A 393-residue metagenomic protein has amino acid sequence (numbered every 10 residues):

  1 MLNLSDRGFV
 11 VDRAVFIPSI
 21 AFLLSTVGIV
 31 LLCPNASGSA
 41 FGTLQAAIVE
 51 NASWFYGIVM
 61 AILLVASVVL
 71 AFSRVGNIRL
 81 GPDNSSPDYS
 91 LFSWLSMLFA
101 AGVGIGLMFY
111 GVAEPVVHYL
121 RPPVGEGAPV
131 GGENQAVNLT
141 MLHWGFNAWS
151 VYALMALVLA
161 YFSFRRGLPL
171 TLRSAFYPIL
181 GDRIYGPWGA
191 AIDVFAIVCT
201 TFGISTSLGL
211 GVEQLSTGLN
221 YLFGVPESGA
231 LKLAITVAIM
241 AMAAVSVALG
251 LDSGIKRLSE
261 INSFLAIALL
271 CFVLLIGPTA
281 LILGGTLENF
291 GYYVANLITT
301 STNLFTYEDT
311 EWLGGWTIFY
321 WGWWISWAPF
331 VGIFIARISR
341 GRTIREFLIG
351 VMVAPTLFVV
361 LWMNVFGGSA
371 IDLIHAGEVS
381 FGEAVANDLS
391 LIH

Functional and structural regions predicted by a protein language model:
M1-G132, C271, L275: N-terminal alpha-helical transmembrane segments of multi-pass membrane transport and channel/translocase proteins
L2-G8, P34-I48, V68-D88, A136-H143 (+5 more regions): Membrane-water interface regions at transmembrane-helix termini and the short interhelical loops of multi-pass membrane
R7-V10, A14-I17, A21-L31, L64-S67 (+4 more regions): Helix-loop-helix module between adjacent transmembrane segments
A21, M97-G106, A196-S205, L233-A248 (+3 more regions): Selective recognition of specific alpha-helical transmembrane segments in multi-pass small-molecule
Y110-V124, V273-L297, T356-D388: Extracellular/periplasmic helix-exit of transmembrane alpha-helices
A190-V194, D309-G322, S339-L348, V353: Membrane-water interface at loop-to-transmembrane-helix junctions
T217, F223-I235, F272-W321: Helix-loop-helix junctions that connect adjacent transmembrane segments in multi-pass membrane transporters
I392-H393: Conserved small/polar residues in nucleotide/adenosyl-binding loops
